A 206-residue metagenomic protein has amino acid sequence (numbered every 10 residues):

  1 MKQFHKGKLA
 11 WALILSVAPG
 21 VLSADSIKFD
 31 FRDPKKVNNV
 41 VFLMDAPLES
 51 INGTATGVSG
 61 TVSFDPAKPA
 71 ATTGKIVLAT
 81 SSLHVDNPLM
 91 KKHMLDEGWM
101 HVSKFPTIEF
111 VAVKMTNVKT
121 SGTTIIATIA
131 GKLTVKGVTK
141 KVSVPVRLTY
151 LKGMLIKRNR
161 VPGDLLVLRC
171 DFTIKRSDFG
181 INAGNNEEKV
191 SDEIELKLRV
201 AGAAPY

Functional and structural regions predicted by a protein language model:
K2-W11: Bacterial N-terminal signal peptides that target proteins for export
A10-G20: Bacterial N-terminal signal peptides
S23-Y206: Low-complexity, acidic/polar, glycine-enriched regions of mature
